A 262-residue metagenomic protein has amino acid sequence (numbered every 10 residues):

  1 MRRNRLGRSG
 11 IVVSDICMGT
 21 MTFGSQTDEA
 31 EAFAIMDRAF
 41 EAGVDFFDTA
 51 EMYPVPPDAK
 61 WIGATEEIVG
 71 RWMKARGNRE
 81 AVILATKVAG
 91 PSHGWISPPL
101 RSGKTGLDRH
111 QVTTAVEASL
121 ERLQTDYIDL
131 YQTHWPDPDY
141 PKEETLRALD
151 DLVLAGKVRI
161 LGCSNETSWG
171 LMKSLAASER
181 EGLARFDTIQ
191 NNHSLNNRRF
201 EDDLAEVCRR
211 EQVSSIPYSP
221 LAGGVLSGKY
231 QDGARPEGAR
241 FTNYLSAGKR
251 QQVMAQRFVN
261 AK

Functional and structural regions predicted by a protein language model:
M1-I83, L154: N-terminal binding-site loop/beta-alpha segment at the start of enzyme catalytic domains that lines or forms
L6, M18, A32, F47 (+9 more regions): Conserved, mostly hydrophobic/aromatic
G7-F23, A85-G103, Y127, Q132: N-terminal small/glycine-rich loop or linker at the start of catalytic domains across soluble metabolic enzymes
I11-I16, G43-D45, N78-V82, Q124-D129 (+4 more regions): Short, well-ordered coil/turn segments that N-cap beta-strands
T20-A30, P98-T113, P136-Y140: Active-site mouth loops of central-metabolism enzymes
T27-F40, G106-L123, W169-A176: Short, acidic/polar
G94-L130, N192, N196-R198: Active-site gating/metal-coordination segments in enzymes
P136-K262: Beta/alpha (TIM)-barrel catalytic core signal, keyed to glycine-rich beta->alpha loops juxtaposed to Asp/Glu that bind
